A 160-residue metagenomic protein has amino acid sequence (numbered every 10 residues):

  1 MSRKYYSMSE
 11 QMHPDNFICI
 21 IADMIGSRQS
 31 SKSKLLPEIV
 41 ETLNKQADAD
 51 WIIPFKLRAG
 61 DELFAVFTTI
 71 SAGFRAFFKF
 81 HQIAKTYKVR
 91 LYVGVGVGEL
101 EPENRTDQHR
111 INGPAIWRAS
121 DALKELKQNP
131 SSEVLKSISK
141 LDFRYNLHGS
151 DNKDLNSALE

Functional and structural regions predicted by a protein language model:
M1-E160: Regulatory and interdomain segments flanking nucleotide-handling catalytic cores in signaling/defense enzymes
